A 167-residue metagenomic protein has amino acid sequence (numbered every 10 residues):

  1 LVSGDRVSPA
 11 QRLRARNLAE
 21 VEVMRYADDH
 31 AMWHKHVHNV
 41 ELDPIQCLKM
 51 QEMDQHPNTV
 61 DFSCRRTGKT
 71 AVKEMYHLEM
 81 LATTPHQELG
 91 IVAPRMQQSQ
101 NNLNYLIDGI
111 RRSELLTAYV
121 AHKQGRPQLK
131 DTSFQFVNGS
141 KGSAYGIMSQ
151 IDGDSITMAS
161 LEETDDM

Functional and structural regions predicted by a protein language model:
L1-M167: Phosphate/NTP-binding elements of NTP-utilizing enzymes
